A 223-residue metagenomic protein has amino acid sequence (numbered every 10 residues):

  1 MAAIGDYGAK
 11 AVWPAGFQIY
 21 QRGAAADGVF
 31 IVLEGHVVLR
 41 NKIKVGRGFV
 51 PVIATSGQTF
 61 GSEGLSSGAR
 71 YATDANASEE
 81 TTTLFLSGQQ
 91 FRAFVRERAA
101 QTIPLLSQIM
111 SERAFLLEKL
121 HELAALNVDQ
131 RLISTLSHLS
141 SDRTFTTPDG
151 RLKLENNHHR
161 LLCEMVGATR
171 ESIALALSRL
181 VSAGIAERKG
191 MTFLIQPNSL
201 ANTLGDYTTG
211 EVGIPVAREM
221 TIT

Functional and structural regions predicted by a protein language model:
M1, V52-A114, E118: Cyclic-nucleotide recognition modules
M1-A15, R70: Short proline/glycine- and basic residue-enriched helix-capping loop/turn segments at helix->loop/beta transitions
F17-E80: Cyclic nucleotide-binding regulatory domains
V29, I53, F85, N156 (+1 more regions): Short aromatic/basic micro-patch
R40, S62-E63, A93-F94, T135 (+1 more regions): Residues that scaffold the ATP/ADP-binding catalytic core of kinase and kinase-like folds
S78, R96-G167: Polybasic "coupling" helices that flank or enter modular domains
L139-T223: Phosphate-/nucleic-acid-contacting segments
